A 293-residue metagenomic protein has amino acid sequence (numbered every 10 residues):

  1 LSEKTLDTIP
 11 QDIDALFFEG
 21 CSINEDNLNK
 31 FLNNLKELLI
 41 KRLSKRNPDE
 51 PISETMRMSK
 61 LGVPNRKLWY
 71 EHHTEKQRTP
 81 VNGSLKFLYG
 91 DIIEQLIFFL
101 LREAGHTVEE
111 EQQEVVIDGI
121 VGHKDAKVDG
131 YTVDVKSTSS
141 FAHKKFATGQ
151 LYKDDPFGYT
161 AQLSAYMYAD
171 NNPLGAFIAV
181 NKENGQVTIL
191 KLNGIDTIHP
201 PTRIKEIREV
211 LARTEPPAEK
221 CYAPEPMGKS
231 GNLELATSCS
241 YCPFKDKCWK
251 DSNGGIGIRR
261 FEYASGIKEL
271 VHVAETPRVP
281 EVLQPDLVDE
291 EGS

Functional and structural regions predicted by a protein language model:
L1-T132, S139-K153, E262, L287: Metal-dependent nuclease catalytic cores that hydrolyze phosphodiester bonds in DNA/RNA, characterized by
V63, Q95, A161-S164, A236-T237: Non-catalytic, well-ordered alpha-helical scaffold segments
E71-H72, K136, V180, K245: Structured loops at beta-to-helix junctions and adjacent beta-edge loops in soluble globular domains
H106-E215: Mg2+/Mn2+-dependent nuclease catalytic core
A165, A169-S293: Metal-dependent nuclease catalytic regions and adjoining charged, substrate-binding loops involved in nucleic-acid end
